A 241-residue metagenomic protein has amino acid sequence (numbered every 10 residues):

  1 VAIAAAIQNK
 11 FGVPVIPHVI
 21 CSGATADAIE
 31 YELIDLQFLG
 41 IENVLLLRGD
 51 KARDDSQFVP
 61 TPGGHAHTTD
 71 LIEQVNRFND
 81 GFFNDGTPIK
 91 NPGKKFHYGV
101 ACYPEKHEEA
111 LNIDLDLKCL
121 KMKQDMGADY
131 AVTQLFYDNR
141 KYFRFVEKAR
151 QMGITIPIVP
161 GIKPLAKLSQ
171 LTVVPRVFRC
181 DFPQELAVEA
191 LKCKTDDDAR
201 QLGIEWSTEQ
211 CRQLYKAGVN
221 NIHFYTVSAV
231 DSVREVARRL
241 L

Functional and structural regions predicted by a protein language model:
V1-A6, T25-Y31, K51-P92, A110-I113 (+2 more regions): Active-site-adjacent beta->alpha loops and helix N-cap segments on the catalytic face of soluble alpha/beta enzymes
F11-V15, G40-E42, K94-F96, A128-D129 (+2 more regions): Short, well-ordered coil/turn segments that N-cap beta-strands
V19, L45-L47, D129-D138, H223-T226: Catalytic beta/alpha-barrel core
A26-L33, L111-M122, G203-Q213: Short, acidic/polar
L33-K51: Hydrophobic or amphipathic alpha-helical targeting/insertion segments
L36, K123, G127, P160 (+1 more regions): Conserved, mostly hydrophobic/aromatic
G63-K95, V100-E109, E147, Q151-I204 (+2 more regions): Active-site pocket-lining/capping segments in soluble small-molecule metabolic enzymes
